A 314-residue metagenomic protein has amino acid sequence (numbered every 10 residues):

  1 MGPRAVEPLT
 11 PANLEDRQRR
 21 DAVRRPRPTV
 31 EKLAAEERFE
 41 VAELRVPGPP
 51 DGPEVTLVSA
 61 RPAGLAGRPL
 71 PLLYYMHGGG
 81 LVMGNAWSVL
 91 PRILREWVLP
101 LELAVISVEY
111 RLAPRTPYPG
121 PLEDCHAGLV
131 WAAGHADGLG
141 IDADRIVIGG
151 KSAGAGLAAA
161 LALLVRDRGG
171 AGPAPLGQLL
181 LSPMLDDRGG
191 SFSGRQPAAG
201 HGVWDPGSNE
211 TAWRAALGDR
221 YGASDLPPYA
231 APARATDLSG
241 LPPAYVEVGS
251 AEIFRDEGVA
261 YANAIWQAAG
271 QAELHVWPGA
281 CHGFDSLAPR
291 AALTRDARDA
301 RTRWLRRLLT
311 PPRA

Functional and structural regions predicted by a protein language model:
M1-P62, R306-A314: A glycine/proline-hinged amphipathic helix-loop "lid/cap" segment that gates access to hydrophobic ligand pockets
P69-G79: Short beta-strand element of the alpha/beta-hydrolase
W87-I106: Short amphipathic alpha-helix adjacent to the substrate-entry channel of hydrolases
T116-D137, R301: Alpha/beta-hydrolase active-site loop
A133-I148, R168-G169: Gly/Ser-rich "nucleophile elbow"/oxyanion-hole loop immediately N-terminal to the catalytic nucleophile in hydrolases
L163, D167-S224: Hydrolase active-site cap/lid region
V246-V248: Short beta-strand/loop motif that positions the catalytic acidic residue of the alpha/beta-hydrolase fold
A291-A314: Catalytic active-site module of serine/aspartate enzymes centered on a nucleophile-bearing elbow/loop
